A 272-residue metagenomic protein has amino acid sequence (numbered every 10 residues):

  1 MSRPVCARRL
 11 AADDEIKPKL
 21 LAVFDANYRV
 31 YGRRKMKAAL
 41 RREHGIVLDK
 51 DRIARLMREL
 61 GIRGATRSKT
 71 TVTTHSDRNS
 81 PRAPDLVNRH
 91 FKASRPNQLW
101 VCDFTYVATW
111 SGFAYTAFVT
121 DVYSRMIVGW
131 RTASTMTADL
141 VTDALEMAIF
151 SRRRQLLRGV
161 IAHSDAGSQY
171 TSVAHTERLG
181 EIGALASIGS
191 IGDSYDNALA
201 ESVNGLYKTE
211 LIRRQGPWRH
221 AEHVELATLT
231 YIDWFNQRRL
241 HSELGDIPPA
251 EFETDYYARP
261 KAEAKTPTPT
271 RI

Functional and structural regions predicted by a protein language model:
M1-I272: Charged DNA-binding/catalytic regions of mobile-element recombinases
